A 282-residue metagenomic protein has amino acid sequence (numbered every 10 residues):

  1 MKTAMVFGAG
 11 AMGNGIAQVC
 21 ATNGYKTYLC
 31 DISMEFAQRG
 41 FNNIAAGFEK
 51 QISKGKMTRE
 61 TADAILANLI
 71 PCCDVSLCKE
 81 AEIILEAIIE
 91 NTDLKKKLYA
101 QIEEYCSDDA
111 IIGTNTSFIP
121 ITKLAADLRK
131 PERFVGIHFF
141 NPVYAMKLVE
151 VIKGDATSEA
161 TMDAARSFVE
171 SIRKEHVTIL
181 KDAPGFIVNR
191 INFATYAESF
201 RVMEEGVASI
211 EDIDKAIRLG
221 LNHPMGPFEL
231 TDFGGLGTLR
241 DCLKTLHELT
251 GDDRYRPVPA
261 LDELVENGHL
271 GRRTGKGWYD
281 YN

Functional and structural regions predicted by a protein language model:
M1-K50, K54, Y105: NAD(P)+-binding Rossmann beta1-loop-alpha1 motif at the extreme N-terminus of oxidoreductases
K2, A9, N23-Y25, A160-D163 (+3 more regions): NAD(P)-dependent Rossmann-like dehydrogenase/reductase catalytic/cofactor-binding core
L29-A62, V151-T161, H176-V177, P184-N192: Rossmann-like dinucleotide-binding cores of NAD(P)H-dependent redox enzymes
E35-R39, K50-I111, F118-I119: Rossmann-like NAD(P)-binding element
E49, V149-I152, A197-R201, D214 (+1 more regions): Amphipathic alpha-helical segments within well-ordered protein domains
I111-K181, N189: Rossmann-fold dinucleotide-binding core
